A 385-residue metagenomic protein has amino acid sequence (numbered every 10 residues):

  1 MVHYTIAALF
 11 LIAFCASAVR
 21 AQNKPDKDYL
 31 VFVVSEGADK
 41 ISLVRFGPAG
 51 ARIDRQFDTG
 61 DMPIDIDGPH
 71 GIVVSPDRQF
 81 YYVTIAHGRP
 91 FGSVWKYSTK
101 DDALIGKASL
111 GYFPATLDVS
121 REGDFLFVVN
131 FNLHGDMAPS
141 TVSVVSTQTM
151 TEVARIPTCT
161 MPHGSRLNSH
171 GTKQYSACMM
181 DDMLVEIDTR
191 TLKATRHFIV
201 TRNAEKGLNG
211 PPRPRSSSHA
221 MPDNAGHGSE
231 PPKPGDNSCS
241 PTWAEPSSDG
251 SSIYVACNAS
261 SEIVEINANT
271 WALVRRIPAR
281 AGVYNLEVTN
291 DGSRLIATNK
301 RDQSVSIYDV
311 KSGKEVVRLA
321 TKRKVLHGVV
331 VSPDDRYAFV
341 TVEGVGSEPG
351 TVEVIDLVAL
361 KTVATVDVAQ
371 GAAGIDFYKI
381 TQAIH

Functional and structural regions predicted by a protein language model:
M1-V2: N-terminal secretory signal peptides that target proteins for export/translocation
I6-C15: Bacterial N-terminal signal peptides
V19-H385: Predominantly soluble domains enriched in secretory-pathway, periplasmic, or organellar proteins
